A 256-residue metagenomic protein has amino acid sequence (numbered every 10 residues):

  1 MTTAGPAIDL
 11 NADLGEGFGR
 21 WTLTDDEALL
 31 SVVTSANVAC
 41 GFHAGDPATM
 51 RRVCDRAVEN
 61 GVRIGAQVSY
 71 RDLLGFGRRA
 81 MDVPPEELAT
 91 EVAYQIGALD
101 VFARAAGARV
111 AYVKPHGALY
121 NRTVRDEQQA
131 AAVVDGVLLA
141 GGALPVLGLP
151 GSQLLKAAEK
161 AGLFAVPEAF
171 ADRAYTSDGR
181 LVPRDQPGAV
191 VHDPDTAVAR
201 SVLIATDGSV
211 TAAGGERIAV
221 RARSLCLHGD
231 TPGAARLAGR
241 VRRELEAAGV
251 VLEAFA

Functional and structural regions predicted by a protein language model:
D13, Q67, V113, L227: Conserved, mostly hydrophobic/aromatic
T22, D26, A36-H43, L74-A89 (+3 more regions): Glycine-rich tight-turn/loop motif centered on a GG-T
E27-S31, R52-G65, R104-G107: Acidic (Asp/Glu)-rich catalytic clusters
V32-T34, V58, L139-A143, K160-V166: Glycine-enriched alpha-helix->loop->beta-strand junction motifs that scaffold or abut catalytic
D72-P115: Glycine/small-residue-rich loop that forms an oxyanion/phosphate-binding "nest" at active or ligand-binding sites
D126-A132: Charged helix-capping and loop-helix junction motifs
G151-S209: Active-site rim beta-loop-alpha module in soluble metabolic enzymes
R184-A189, D193-A256: C-terminal alpha-helical cap/extension of soluble enzyme domains
